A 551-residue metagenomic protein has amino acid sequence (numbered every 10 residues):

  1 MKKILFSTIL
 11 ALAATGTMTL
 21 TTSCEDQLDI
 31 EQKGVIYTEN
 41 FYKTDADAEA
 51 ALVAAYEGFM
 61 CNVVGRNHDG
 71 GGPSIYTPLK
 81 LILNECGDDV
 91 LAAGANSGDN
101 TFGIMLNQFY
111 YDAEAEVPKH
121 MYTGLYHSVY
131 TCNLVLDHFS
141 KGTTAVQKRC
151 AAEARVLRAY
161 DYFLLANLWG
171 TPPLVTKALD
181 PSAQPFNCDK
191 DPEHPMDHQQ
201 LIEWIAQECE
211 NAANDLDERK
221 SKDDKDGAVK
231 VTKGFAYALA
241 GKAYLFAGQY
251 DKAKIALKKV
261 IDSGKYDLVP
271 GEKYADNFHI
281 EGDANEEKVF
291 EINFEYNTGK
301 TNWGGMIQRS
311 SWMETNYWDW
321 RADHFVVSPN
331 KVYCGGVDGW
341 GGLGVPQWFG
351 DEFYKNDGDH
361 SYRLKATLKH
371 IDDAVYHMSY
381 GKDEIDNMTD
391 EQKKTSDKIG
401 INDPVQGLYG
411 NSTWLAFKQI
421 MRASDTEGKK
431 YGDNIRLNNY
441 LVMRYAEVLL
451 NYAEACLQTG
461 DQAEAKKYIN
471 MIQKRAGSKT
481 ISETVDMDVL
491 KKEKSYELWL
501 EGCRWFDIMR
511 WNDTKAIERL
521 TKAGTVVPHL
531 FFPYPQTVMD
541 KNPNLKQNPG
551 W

Functional and structural regions predicted by a protein language model:
I4, G16-A46, I205, G241 (+2 more regions): Bacterial Sec-dependent N-terminal signal peptides
E25, K80-C86, V90, S97 (+7 more regions): Long, intrinsically disordered, low-complexity segments
E25-A95, E210, K233-K398: An aromatic- and glycine-enriched ligand-binding surface/loop that stacks and positions planar moieties
Y37, T44, E49-A50, E57-N67 (+5 more regions): Conserved, well-structured interaction surfaces
T101-Y110, D351-M443: Flexible, polar/acidic helix-loop-strand segments at domain edges
